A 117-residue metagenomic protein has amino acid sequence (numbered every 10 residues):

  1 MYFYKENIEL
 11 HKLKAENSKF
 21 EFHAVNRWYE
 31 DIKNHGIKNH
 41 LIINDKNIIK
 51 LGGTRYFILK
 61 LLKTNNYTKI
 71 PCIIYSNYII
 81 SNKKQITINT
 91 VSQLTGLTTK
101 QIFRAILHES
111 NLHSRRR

Functional and structural regions predicted by a protein language model:
M1-I74, Q85-T87: Short, charged/polar connector segments at secondary-structure boundaries
Y75-I79: Acidic/glycine-enriched connector segments
S81-L94: Short, surface-exposed amphipathic charged segments that create phosphate/polyanion-binding patches used for binding
V91-R117: Alpha-helical interaction elements
